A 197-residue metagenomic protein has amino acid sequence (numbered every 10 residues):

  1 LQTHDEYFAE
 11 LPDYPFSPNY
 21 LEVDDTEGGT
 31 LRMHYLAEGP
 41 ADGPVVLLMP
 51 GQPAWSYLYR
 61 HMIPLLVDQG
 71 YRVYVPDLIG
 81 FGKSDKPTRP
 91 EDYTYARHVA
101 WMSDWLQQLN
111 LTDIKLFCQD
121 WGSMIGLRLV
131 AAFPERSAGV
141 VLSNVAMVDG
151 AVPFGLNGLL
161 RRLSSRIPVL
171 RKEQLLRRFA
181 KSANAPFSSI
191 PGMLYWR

Functional and structural regions predicted by a protein language model:
L1-P18, D25, M33-E38, V45 (+5 more regions): Flexible "cap/lid" subdomain of the alpha/beta-hydrolase fold that forms the substrate-access gate
G29: Active-site metal-binding core of divalent-cation-utilizing nuclease and nuclease-like domains
L48-G51, V75: Structural cue for short, hydrophobic secondary-structure segments
Y57-V75: Short amphipathic alpha-helix adjacent to the substrate-entry channel of hydrolases
